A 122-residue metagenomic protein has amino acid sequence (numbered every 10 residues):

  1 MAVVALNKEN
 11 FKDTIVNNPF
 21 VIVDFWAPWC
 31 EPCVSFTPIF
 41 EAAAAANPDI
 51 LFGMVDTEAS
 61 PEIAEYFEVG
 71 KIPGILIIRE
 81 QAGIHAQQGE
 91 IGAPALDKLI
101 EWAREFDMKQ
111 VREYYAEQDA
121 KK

Functional and structural regions predicted by a protein language model:
V4-L6, F25, F36-E62, V69: Thiol-based oxidoreductase modules, predominantly thioredoxin-like and allied folds used for disulfide exchange
F11: Substrate-binding pocket helix/loop in short-chain dehydrogenase/reductase
V16-P28: Short active-site neighborhood of thiol/selenol oxidoreductases, capturing the structured segment around
C30-C33: Short cysteine clusters
K71, L76-V111: Non-catalytic, surface beta->alpha helical segment in thiol-disulfide oxidoreductase systems
M108-K122: CheY-like receiver
